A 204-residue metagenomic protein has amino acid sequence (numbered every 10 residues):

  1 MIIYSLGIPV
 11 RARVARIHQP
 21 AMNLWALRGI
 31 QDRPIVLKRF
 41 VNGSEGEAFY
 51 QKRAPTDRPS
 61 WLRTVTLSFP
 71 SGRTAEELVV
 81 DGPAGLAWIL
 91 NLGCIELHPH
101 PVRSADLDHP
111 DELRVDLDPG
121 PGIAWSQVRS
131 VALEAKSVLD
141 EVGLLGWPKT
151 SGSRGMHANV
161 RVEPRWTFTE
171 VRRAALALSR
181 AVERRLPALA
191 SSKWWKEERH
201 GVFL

Functional and structural regions predicted by a protein language model:
M1-D108: Active-site loop/lid in soluble adenylation, ligation, and acyl-transfer enzymes
I3, R114-D116, H157-N159: Short aromatic/hydrophobic contact patches that present stacked aromatics for nucleic-acid/ligand binding
L6-G7, R11-A15, Y50-R73, A124-E141 (+1 more regions): Helical (often loop-to-helix) elements that flank the catalytic cores of nucleotide-handling enzymes
L27-R33, L139-L145, L186: Short secondary-structure junctions
L37-V41, A105, G146-G152, S192-K196: Short beta-strand
D81-S151, V162-E170: Signature for HUH/AEP ssDNA processing cores
M156-E163, F203-L204: A short beta-strand motif that forms the metal-chelation/ATP-contact edge of phosphoryl-transfer active sites
P187-L189, K193, E198-F203: Polar, glycine-rich mid-to-C-terminal structural blocks that act as macromolecule-binding/assembly scaffolds
